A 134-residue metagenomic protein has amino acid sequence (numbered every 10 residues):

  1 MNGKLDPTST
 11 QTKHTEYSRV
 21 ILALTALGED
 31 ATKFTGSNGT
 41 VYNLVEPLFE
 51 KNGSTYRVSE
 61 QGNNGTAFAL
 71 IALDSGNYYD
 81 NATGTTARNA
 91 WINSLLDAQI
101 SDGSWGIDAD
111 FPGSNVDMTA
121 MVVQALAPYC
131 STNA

Functional and structural regions predicted by a protein language model:
M1, V45-L48, W91, L95: Buried hydrophobic core positions in alpha-solenoid tandem helical repeats
M1-P7, E50-G53: Short amphipathic alpha-helical segments and their helix-coil junctions
D6-F34, T55-R88, I100-A134: An alpha-helical repeat/solenoid feature that recognizes helix-turn-helix modules
G36-L44, A87: Helix-turn-helix repeat elements of alpha-solenoid scaffolds
Y42-Q61: Asp-box/WD-like beta-propeller blade repeats and closely related beta-sheet repeat scaffolds
E50-S54, S94-I100: A short "linker-to-beta-strand initiation" element
